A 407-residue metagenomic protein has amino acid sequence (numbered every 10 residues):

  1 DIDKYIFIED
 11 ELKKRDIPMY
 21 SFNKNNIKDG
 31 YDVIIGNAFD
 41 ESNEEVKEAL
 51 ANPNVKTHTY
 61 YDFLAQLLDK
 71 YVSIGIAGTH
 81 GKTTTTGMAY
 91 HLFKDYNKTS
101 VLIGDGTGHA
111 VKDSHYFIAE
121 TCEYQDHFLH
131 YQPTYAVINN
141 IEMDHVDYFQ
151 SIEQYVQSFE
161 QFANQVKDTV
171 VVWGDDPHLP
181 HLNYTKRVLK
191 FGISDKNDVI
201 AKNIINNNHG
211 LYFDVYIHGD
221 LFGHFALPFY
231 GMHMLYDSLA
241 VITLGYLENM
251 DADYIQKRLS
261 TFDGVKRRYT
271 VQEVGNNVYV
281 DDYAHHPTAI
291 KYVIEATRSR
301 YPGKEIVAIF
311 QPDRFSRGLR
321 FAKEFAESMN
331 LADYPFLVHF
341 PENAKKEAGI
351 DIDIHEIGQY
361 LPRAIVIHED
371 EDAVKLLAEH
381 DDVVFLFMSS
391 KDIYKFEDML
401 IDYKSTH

Functional and structural regions predicted by a protein language model:
D1-K4, K13-M19, V33, V55 (+3 more regions): ATP-dependent carboxylate-amine ligase
D1-T59, K202, F222: N-terminal leader/targeting and accessory segments in enzymes
S21-K24, H58-A65, L102-I103, K186-N207 (+2 more regions): Beta-strand->loop->alpha-helix junctions that form or flank phosphate-binding loops in nucleotide-handling enzymes
K28, N37, E41-R187, L239 (+1 more regions): Phosphate-binding loop of NTP-binding sites
T57, F191-I193, I217-L227, Q272-N277: Glycine/charged-rich beta-loop-alpha catalytic/anionic-binding loops adjacent to active sites
Q132-V146, L179, H224, P228-G264: A conserved, hydrophobic alpha-helical segment in the catalytic core of large ATP/adenylate-utilizing enzymes
I205-F222: Acidic-glycine-rich active-site phosphate/pyrophosphate-binding loop
